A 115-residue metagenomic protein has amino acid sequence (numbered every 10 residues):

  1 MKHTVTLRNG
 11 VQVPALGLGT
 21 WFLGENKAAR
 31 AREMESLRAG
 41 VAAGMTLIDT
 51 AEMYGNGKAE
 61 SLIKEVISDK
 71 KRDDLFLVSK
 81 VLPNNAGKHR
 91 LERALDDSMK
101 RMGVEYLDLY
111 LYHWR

Functional and structural regions predicted by a protein language model:
M1-L75, E105: N-terminal binding-site loop/beta-alpha segment at the start of enzyme catalytic domains that lines or forms
W21-L23, A51-M53, K80-N84, Y112-R115: Active-site beta-loop-alpha junctions enriched in small/polar residues
K27-A28, A42, T46, A86-R115: Glycine/proline-rich, positively charged, aromatic-decorated active-site loop/lid region on the catalytic face
N56-K58, N85-K88: Short active-site-adjacent helix-start/loop capping segments
